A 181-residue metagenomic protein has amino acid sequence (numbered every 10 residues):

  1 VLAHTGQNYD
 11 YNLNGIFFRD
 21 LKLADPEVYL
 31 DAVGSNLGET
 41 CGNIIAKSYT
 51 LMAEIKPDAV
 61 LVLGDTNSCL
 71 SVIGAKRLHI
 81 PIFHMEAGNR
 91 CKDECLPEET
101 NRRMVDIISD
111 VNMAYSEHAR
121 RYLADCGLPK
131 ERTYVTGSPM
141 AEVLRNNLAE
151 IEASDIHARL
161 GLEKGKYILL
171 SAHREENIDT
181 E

Functional and structural regions predicted by a protein language model:
V1-Q7: N-terminal subdomain of nucleotide-sugar transferases
L2, E27-Y29, I82, T133-V135: Conserved beta-strand scaffold positions in the cores of enzyme catalytic domains, especially in NTP/NDP-utilizing
H4, E86, A172: A cross-domain feature marking catalytic cores of carbohydrate-active enzymes and several ubiquitous metabolic/repair
Q7-N12, D31, I108-E181: A nucleotide-sugar donor-handling region in carbohydrate enzymes
N8-A24: N-terminal beta-loop-helix "entrance" segment that forms/cooperates in small-molecule cofactor or anionic ligand
D10, D20, L37, K92 (+3 more regions): A broad, structure-centric signal for solvent-exposed, well-ordered loop/edge residues that line or flank functional
F17, Y29-P129: Active-site and donor-binding regions of nucleotide-sugar-utilizing enzymes
